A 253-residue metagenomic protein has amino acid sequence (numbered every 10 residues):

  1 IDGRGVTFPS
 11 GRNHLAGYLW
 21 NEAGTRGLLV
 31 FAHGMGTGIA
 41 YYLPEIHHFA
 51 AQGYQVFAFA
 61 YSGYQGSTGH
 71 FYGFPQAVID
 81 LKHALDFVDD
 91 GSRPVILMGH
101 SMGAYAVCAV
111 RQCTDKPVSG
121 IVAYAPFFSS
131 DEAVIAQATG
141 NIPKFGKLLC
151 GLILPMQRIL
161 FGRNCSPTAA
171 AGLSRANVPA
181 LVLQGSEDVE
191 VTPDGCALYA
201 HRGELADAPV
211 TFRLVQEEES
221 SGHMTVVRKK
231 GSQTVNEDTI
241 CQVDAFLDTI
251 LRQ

Functional and structural regions predicted by a protein language model:
I1-G24: N-terminal cap/lid segment of alpha/beta-hydrolase-fold proteins
R26, F31-T37: Active-site glycine-rich loops that stabilize anionic/oxyanionic intermediates across multiple enzyme folds
I39, S62-G91: Catalytic nucleophile-loop/oxyanion-hole region of alpha/beta-hydrolase and closely related hydrolase-like folds
I46-T68: Conserved alpha/beta-hydrolase
A109-C165: Hydrolase active-site cap/lid region
A176, V182-Q184, D188: Short beta-strand/loop motif that positions the catalytic acidic residue of the alpha/beta-hydrolase fold
V178, T192-R202: Short alpha-helix in the alpha/beta-hydrolase fold that links the catalytic acid
A206-Q253: C-terminal catalytic histidine-bearing segment of alpha/beta-hydrolase fold enzymes
